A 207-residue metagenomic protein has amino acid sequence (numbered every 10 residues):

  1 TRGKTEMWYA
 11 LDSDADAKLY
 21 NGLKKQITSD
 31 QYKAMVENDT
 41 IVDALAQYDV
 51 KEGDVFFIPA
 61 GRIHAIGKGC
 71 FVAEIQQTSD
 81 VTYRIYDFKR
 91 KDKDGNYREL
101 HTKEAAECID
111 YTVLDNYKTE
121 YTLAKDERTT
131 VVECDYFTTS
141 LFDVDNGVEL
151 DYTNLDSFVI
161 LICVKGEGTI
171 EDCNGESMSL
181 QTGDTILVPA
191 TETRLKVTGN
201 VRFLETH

Functional and structural regions predicted by a protein language model:
T1-E52, G67-E167, D172-C173, M178-S179 (+1 more regions): Active-site region of the double-stranded beta-helix
D49-K68, I75-Q77, L180-T193, G199: Conserved metal-binding segment of the jelly-roll/cupin
C134, L195-K196: Structural motif
